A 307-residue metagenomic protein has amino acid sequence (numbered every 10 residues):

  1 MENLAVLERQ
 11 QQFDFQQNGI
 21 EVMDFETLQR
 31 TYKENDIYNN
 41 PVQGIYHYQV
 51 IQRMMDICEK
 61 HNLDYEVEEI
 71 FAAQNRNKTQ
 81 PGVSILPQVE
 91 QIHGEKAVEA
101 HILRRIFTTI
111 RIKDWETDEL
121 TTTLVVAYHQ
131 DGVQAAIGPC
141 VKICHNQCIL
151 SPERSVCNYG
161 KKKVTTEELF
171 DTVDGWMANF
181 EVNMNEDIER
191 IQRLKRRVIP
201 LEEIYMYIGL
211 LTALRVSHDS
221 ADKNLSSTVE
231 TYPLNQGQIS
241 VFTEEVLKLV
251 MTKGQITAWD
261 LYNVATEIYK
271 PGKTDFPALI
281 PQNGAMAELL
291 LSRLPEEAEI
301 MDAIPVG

Functional and structural regions predicted by a protein language model:
M1-F13, P87-G307: Intrinsically disordered, low-complexity regions enriched in serine/threonine
M1-Q52, E59-N62, E66, I70-N75: Feature for intrinsically disordered/low-complexity regulatory segments and propeptides
E59-F107: A short acidic/basic microdomain associated with nuclease active sites
